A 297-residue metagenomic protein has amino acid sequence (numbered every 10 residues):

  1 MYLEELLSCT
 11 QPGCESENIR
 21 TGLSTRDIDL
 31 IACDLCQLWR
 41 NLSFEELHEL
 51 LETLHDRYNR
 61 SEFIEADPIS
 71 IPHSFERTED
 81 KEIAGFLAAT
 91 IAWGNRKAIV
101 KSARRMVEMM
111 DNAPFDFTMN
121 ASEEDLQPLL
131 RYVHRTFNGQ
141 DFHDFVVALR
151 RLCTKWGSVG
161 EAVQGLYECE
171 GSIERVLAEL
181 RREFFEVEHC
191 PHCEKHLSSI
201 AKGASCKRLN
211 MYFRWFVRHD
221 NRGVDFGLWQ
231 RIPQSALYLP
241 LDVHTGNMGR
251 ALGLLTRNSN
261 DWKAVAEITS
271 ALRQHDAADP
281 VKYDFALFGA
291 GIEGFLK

Functional and structural regions predicted by a protein language model:
M1-L6, L23-S24: Short, intrinsically disordered terminal segments enriched in charged and Pro/Gly residues
C9-Q11, C33: Short cysteine-rich clusters marking metal-coordination/redox-active sites
T10, S16, G22-T25: Composition-driven detection of intrinsically disordered, low-complexity segments
G13-N18, Q37-R40: Cys/His-rich microdomains that often coordinate metals
E17, R26-D29, I69, R222: Residue-level marker of intrinsically disordered, low-complexity segments enriched for small/polar residues
G22-R26, A32-L38: Short, low-complexity, charge-dense intrinsically disordered segments
L38-K297: HhH-family (HhH-GPD) DNA N-glycosylase catalytic core used in base-excision repair
